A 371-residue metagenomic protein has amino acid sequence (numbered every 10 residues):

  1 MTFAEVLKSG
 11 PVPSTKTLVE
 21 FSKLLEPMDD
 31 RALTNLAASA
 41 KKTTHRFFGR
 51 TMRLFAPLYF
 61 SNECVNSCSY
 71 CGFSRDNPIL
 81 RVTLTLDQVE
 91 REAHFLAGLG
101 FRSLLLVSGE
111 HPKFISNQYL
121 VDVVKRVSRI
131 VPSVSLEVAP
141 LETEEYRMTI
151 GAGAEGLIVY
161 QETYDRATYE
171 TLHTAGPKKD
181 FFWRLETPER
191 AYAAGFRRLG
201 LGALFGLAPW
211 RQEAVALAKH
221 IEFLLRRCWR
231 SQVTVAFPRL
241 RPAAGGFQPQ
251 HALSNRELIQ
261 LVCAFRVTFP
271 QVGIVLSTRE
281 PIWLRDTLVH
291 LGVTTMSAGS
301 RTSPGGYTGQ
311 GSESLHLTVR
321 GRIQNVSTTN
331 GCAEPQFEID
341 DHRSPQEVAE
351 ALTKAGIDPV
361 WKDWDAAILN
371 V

Functional and structural regions predicted by a protein language model:
M1-R31, L225-V371: Auxiliary Fe-S-binding modules of radical SAM enzymes
A32-R53: Short, charged low-complexity linear segments at domain edges
A40, C68, L106, V159 (+4 more regions): Conserved, mostly hydrophobic/aromatic
R46-Q88: Canonical Radical SAM [4Fe-4S] cluster-binding loop centered on the CxxxCxxC motif and its immediate flanking residues
A56, A93, L120-V124, Y146 (+5 more regions): Generic structural signal for well-ordered alpha-helices, preferentially at hydrophobic/aromatic core positions
N62, E110-I115, F205-W210, A243-A244 (+1 more regions): Short, small-residue-enriched loops and turns at beta-alpha junctions that line or gate enzyme active sites
R75-E92, L96-A191, R197-L207, W229-A236: Core AdoMet radical
E142-G151, R197, A208-F223, P281-L291: Catalytic cores of alpha/beta
